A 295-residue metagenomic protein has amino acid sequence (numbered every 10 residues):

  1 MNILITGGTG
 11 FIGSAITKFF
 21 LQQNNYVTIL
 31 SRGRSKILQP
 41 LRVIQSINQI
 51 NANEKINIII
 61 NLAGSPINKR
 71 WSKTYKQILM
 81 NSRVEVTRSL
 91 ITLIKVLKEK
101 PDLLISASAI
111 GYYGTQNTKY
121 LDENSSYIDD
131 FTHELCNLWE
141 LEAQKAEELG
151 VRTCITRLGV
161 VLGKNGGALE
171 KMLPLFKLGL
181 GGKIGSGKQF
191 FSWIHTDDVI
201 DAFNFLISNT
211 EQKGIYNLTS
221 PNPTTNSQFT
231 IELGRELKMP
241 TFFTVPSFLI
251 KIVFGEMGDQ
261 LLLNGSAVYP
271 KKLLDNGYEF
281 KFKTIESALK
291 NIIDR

Functional and structural regions predicted by a protein language model:
I3-Q22: N-terminal Rossmann NAD(P)H-binding glycine-rich loop of SDR-like oxidoreductase domains
S35-K36, P40-T87: NAD(P)H-binding glycine-rich loop region in Rossmannoid oxidoreductase-like domains and their noncatalytic homologs
R88-D130: Conserved Rossmann-fold NAD(P)-dependent oxidoreductase catalytic core, especially the SDR/UDP-sugar
S108, L141-K164: Conserved beta-loop-beta element that borders a ligand/cofactor-binding pocket
N137, L149-V151, L162-K171, L206-Y216: Glycine/proline-rich active-site loop of Rossmann-fold NAD(P)-dependent oxidoreductases
L173-G181, Q189-P223: Alpha-helical substrate-binding/gating segment
N209-E256, K290-I293: Mid/C-terminal beta-alpha module of Rossmann-like enzyme folds, strongest in SDR-family dehydrogenases/epimerases
Q260-R295: C-terminal amphipathic/interface module of NAD(P)-dependent oxidoreductases and related NAD-binding regulators
